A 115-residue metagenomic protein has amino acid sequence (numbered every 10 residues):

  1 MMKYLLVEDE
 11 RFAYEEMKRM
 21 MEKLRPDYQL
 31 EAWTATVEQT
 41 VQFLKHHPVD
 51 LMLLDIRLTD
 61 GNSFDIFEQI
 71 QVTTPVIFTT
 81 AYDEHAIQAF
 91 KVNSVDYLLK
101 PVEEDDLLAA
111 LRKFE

Functional and structural regions predicted by a protein language model:
M1-Y4: Extreme N-terminal starter segment of soluble prokaryotic enzymes
E8: Conserved acidic carboxylate
R11-E15, A86: Charged phosphotransfer/docking patches of two-component systems
E16-M21, L107: Short hydrophobic helical patches associated with two-component signaling proteins
K18, W33-L51: Acidic, metal-coordinating helix/loop segments flanking the phosphotransfer/catalytic sites of two-component signaling
M21, Q42-F43, D65-F67: Short, flexible, glycine/charge-rich loop motifs used to bind or transfer phosphoryl groups or to couple energy/partner
R25-L30: A generic structural motif
L51-E115: CheY-like receiver
